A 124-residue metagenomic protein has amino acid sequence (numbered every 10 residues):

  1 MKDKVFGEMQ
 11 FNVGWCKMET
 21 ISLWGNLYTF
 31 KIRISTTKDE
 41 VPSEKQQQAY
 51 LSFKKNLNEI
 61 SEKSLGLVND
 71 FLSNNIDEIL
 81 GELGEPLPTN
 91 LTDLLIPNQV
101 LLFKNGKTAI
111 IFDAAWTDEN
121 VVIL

Functional and structural regions predicted by a protein language model:
M1-A109: N-terminal domain-onset segments
F103, A115-T117: A short catalytic or substrate-binding loop motif that flags glycine-/basic-rich loops and adjacent residues that bind
A109-A115: Short beta-strand segments that buttress and anchor functional surface loops
T117-I123: Short, surface-exposed coil-to-beta transition loops
